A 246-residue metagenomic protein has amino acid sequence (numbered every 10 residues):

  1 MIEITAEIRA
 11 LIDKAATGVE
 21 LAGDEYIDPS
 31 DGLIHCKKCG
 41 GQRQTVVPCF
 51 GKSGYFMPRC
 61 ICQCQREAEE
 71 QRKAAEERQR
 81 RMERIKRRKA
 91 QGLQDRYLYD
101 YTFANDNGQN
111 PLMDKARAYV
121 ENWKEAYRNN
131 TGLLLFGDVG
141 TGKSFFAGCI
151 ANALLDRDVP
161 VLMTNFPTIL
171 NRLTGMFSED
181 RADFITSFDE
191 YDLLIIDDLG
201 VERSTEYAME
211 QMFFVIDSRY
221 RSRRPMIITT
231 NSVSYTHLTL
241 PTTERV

Functional and structural regions predicted by a protein language model:
M1-N107: A short, basic N-terminal segment
N107-T131: Pre-Walker A (pre-P-loop) alpha-helix and adjacent loop at the N terminus of AAA/AAA+ ATPase modules, a conserved
N130-F145: Walker A/P-loop nucleotide-binding motif
F146, I150: Hydrophobic positions on the alpha1 helix immediately C-terminal to the Walker A/P-loop
P160, E190-L193, S222-I227: Loop/turn-to-beta-strand initiation segments
P160-E190: Short glycine-rich substrate-engagement loop in P-loop NTPases that contacts/grips substrate
D180-Y220: Conserved nucleotide-sensing/catalytic segment adjacent to the nucleotide-binding pocket in NTP-handling enzymes
T236-T242: Conserved small/polar residues in nucleotide/adenosyl-binding loops
